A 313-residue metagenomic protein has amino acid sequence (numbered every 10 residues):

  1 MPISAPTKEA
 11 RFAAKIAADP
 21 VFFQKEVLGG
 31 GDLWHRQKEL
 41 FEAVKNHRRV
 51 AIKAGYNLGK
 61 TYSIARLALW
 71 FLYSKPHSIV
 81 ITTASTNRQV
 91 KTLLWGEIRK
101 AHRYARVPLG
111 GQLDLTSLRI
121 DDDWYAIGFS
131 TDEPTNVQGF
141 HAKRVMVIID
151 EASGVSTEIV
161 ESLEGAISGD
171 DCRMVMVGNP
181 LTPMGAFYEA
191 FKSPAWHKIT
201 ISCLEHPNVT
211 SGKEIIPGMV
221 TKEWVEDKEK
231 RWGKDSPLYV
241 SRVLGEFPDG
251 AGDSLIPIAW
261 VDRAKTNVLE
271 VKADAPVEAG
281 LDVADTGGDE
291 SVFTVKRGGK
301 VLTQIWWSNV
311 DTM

Functional and structural regions predicted by a protein language model:
M1-L281, F293-K300: Phosphate/NTP-binding elements of NTP-utilizing enzymes
I120, G287, T294-M313: Nucleic-acid-processing active sites and adjacent nucleic-acid-binding tracks, predominantly divalent metal-dependent
V283-D285: Non-cytosolic beta-sheet module surface loops
